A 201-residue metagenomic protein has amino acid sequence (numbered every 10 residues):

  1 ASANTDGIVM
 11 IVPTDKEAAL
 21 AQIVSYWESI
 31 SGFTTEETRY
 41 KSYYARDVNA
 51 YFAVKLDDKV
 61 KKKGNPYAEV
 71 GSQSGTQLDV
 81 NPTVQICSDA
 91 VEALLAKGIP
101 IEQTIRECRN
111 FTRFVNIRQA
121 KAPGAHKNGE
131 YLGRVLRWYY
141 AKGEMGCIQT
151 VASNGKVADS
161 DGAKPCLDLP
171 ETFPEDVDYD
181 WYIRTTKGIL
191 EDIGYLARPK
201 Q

Functional and structural regions predicted by a protein language model:
A1-I11: Catalytic palm active-site di-aspartate
E17-Q201: C-terminal, non-catalytic extensions of nucleic-acid polymerases
